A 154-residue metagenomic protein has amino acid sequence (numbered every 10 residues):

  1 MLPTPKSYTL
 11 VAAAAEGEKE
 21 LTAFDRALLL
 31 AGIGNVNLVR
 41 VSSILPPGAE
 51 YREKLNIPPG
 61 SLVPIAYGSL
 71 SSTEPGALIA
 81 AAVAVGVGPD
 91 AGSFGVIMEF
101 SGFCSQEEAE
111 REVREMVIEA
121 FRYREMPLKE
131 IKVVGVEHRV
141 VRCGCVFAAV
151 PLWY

Functional and structural regions predicted by a protein language model:
M1-L2, A14, L55-N56, Y67-T73 (+1 more regions): A generic local secondary-structure boundary/capping motif
M1-Y51: Long, hydrophobic N-terminal alpha-helical segment
L2-K6, P59, G88, G92 (+1 more regions): Amphipathic, alpha-helical segments enriched in basic
K6-L10, A77-I79, R142-G144: A general secondary-structure signal for short beta-strands and their flanking turns/coil in non-transmembrane regions
D25, N35-S42, Y51-G60, E110 (+3 more regions): Hydrophobic alpha-helical membrane segments
L45-D90, A149-W153: A cross-kingdom feature marking charged/low-complexity
A82-V83, G88-Y154: Glycine-rich, aromatic-bearing surface loops/beta-hairpins
